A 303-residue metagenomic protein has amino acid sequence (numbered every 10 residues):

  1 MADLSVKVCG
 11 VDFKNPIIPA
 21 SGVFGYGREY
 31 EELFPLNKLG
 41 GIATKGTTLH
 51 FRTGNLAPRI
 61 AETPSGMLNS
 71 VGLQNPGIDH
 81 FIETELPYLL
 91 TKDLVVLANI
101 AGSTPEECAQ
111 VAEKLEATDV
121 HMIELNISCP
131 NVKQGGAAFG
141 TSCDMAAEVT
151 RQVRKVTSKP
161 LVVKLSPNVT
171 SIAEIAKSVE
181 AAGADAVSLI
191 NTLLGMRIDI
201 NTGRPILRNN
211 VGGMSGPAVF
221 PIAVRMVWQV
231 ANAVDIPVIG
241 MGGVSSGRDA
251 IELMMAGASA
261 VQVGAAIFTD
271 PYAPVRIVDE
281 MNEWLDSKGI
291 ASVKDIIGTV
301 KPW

Functional and structural regions predicted by a protein language model:
M1-V96, G102: N-terminal capping/small domains of soluble enzymes
G22, G240-S245: Glycine-rich adenosine-cofactor-binding loop
E32, L36, S103-I239, G247-A256 (+1 more regions): Alpha/beta enzyme core
T48-T53, C129-V132, L194-R197, F268-D270: Short gly/pro/ser/thr-enriched loop/turn and capping motifs at secondary-structure boundaries
N55-P64, I198-G212, M254, A266-A291: C-terminal helical cap(s) of enzyme catalytic domains, especially alpha/beta-barrels
V244-R248, D270: Small/polar glycine-rich anion-binding or flexible loop at a beta-alpha turn
K294-W303: A short, charged, Gly/Pro-tolerant segment at domain boundaries
